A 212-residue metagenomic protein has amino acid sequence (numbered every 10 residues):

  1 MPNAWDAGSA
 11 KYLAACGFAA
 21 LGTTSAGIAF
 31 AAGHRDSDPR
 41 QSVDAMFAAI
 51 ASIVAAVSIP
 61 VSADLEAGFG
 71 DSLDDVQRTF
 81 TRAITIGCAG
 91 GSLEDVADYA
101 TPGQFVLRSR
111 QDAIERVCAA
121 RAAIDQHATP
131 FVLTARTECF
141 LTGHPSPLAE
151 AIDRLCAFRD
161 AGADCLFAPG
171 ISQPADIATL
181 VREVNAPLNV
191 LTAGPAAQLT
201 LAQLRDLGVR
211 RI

Functional and structural regions predicted by a protein language model:
M1-I212: Alpha/beta enzyme core
